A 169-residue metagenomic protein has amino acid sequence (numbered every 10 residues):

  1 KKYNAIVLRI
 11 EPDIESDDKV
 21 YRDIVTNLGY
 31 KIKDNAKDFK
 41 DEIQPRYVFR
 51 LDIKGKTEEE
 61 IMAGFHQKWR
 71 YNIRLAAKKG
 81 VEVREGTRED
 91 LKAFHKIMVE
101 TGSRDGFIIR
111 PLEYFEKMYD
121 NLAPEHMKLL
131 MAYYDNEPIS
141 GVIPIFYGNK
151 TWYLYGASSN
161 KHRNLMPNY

Functional and structural regions predicted by a protein language model:
K1, R163-Y169: Conserved acetyl-CoA-binding loop-helix of GNAT-fold acetyltransferases
Y3-I14: Conserved GNAT acetyl-CoA-binding A-motif
P12-D17, N27-N164: A conserved beta-strand-loop-helix scaffold within acyl/acetyltransferase catalytic domains
K19-R22: Extracellular disulfide-rich cysteine clusters
